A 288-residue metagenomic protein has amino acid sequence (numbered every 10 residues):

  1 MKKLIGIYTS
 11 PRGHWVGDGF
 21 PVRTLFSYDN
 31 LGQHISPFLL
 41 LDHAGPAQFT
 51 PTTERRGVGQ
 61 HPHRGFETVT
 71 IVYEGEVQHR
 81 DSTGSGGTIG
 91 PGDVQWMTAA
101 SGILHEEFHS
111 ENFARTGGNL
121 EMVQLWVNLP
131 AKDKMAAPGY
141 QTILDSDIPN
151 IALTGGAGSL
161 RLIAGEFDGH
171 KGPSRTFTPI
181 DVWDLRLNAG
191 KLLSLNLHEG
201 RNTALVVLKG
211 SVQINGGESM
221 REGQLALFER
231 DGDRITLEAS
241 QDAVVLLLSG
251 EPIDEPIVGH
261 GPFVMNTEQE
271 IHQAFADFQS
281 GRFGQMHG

Functional and structural regions predicted by a protein language model:
M1-G288: Jelly-roll (double-stranded beta-helix
